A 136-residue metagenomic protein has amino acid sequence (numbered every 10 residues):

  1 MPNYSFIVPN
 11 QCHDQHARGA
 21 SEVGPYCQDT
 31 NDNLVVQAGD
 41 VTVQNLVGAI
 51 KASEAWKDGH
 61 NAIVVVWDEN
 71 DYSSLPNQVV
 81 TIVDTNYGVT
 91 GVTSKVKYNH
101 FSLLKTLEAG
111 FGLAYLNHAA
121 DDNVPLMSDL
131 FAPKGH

Functional and structural regions predicted by a protein language model:
M1-H136: Flexible, surface-exposed loop/gating regions in the mature catalytic domains of secreted/periplasmic hydrolases
